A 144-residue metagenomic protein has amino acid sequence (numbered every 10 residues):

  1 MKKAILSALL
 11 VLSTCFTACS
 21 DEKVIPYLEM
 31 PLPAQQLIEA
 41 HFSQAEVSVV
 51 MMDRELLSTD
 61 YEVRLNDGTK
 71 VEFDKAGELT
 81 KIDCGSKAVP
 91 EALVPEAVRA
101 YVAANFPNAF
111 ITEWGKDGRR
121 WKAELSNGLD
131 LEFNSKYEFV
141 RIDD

Functional and structural regions predicted by a protein language model:
M1-A4: Positively charged n-region of N-terminal signal peptides that target proteins for export
C15-A18: C-terminal motif of bacterial Sec signal peptides marking the signal peptidase cleavage site
S20-E22: Bacterial signal peptide processing site
P26-V47, V89-F110: Short, non-transmembrane alpha-helical segments in secretory-pathway proteins
L32, Q36-E72, A76, T80-K81: Post-signal-peptide N-terminal segment of Sec-exported extracytoplasmic proteins
Y61-V63, W121-E124, D130: Conserved histidines in hydrophobic membrane contexts and catalytic metal-binding motifs
K70-C84, D130-D143: A short, surface-exposed beta-strand/turn
E113-K116: Residue-level detector of conserved, function-critical positions
